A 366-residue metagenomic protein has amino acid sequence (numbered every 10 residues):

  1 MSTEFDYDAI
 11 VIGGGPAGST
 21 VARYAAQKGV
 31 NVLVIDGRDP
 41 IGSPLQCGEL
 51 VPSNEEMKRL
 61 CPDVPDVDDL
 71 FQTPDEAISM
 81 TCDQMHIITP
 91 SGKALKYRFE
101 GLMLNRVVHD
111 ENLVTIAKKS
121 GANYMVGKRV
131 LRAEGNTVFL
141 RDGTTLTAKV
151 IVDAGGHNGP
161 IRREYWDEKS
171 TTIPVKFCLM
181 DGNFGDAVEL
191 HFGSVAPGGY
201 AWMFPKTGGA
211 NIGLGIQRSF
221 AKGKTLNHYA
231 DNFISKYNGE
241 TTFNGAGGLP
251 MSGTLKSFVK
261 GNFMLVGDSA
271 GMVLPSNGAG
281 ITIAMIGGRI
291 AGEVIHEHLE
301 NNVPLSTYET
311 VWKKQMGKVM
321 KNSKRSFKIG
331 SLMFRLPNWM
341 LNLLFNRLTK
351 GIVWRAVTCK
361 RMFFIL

Functional and structural regions predicted by a protein language model:
S2-A17: Beta1/beta-strand and adjacent pyrophosphate-binding region of the FAD-binding site in flavoprotein oxidoreductases
I10, G14, A26-C47: Glycine-rich FAD pyrophosphate-binding loop
G14, P40, I116-T242, P250 (+2 more regions): Predominantly flavin-linked oxidoreductase catalytic cores and closely associated redox partners
Y24, R38-M85: N-terminal FAD cofactor-binding segment of flavoenzymes
Q46-E49, M103, Y200, A270-T282: Glycine-rich phosphate/pyrophosphate-binding beta-alpha loops
L95-I116, R218-T225: Short beta-strand to alpha-helix junction loop
T254-M320: Conserved mid-domain beta->alpha element of the FAD-binding
E293-L366: C-terminal helical "tail/cap" subdomain of flavin- and related membrane-associated enzymes
